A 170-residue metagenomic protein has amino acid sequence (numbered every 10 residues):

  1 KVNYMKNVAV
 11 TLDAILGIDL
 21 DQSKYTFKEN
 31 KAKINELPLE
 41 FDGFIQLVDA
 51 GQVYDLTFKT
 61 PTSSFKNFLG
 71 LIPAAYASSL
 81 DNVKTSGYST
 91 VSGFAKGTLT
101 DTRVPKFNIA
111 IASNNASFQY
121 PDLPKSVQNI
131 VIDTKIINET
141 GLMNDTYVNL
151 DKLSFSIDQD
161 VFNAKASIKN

Functional and structural regions predicted by a protein language model:
K1-A50, K59-N67, T85-T100, I109-K169: Hydrophobic lipid-interacting interfaces of membrane-associated proteins
V2, S78-D81: Extracellular loop and loop/strand-boundary signature of outer-membrane beta-barrel proteins
K24, A74-S79: Extracytoplasmic loops and strand-loop junctions of Gram-negative outer membrane beta-barrel proteins
F68-P73: Short, flexible, mixed-charge acidic loops at enzyme active sites
